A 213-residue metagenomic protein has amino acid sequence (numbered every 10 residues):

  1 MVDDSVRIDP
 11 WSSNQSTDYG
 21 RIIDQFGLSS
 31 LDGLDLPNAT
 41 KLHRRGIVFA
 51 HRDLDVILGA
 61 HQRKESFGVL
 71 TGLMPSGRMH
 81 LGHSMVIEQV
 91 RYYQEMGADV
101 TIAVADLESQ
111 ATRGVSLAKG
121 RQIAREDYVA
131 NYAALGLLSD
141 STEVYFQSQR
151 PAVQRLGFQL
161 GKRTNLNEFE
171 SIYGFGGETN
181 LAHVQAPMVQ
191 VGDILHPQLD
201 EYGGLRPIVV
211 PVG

Functional and structural regions predicted by a protein language model:
M1-L73, T142: Non-catalytic terminal extensions that flank enzyme cores
V2-W11, S76, A152-L156, N165-G213: Active-site cores that bind ATP or allylic diphosphates and position pyrophosphate for catalysis
N38-S109, V210-P211: N-terminal catalytic cores of NTP/NDP-binding nucleotidyl/phosphoryl-transfer enzymes
L54-L58, R91-A98, A124-V129, A182-P197: Structured alpha-helical segments in the cores of large, soluble enzyme domains
H80-H83, G114-A118: Short, solvent-exposed loop/turn segments at secondary-structure boundaries
T101-L107, E143-F146, Q190: Core alpha/beta catalytic barrel or barrel-like domain that forms the active/cofactor pocket in diverse metabolic
A105, Q147-L156: A conserved beta-strand->alpha-helix junction
K119-Y145: A glycine-rich helix N-cap at a beta->alpha junction
